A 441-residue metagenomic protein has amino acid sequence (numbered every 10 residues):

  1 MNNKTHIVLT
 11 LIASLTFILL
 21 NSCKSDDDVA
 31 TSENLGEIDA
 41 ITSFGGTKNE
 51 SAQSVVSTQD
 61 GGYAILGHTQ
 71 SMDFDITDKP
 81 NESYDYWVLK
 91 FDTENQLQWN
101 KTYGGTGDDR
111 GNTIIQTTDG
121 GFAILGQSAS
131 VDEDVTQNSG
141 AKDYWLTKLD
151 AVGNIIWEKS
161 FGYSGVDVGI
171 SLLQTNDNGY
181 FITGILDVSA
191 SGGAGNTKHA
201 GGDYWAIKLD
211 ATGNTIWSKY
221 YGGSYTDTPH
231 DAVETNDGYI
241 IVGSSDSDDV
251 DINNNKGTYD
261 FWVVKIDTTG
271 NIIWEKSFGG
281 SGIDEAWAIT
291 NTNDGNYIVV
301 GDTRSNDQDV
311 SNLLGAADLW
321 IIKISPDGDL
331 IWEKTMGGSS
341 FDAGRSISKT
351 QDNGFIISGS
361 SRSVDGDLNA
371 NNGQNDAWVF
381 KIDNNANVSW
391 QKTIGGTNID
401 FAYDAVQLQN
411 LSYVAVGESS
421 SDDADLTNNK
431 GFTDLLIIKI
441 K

Functional and structural regions predicted by a protein language model:
M1-L9: Bacterial N-terminal signal peptides that target proteins for export
V8-T16: Gram-negative bacterial Sec-dependent N-terminal signal peptides
L19-S22: C-terminal motif of bacterial Sec signal peptides marking the signal peptidase cleavage site
K24-K441: A sequence-level/structural motif corresponding to short, flexible coil/turn segments enriched in small polar residues
